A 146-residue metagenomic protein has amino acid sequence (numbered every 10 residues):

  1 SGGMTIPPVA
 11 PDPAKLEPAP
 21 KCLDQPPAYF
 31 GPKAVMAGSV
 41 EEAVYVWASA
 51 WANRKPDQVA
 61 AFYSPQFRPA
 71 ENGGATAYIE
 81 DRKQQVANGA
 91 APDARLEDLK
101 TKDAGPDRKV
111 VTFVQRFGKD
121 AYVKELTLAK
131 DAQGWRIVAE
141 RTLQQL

Functional and structural regions predicted by a protein language model:
S1-G3: Juxtamembrane proline-rich low-complexity "stalk" or linker regions positioned immediately after a signal peptide
I6-P27, G31, V138-L146: Low-complexity, intrinsically disordered terminal/linker segments enriched in charged and Gly/Pro repeats
P7, L16-A19, S49-A50, V59-A61 (+3 more regions): Aromatic-residue detector
P13, P20, D93-L96, V110 (+1 more regions): Generic N-terminal initiation segments characterized by hydrophobic and/or small/turn-forming residues
A19-M36, E41-E42, V46-S49, P56-A104: Short solvent-exposed beta->alpha transition segments
A52-D57, D131-G134: K/E-rich alpha-helical interaction surfaces of small helical-bundle regulatory domains
K100-L146: Exposed beta-sheet edge and beta->alpha loop/turn motif
